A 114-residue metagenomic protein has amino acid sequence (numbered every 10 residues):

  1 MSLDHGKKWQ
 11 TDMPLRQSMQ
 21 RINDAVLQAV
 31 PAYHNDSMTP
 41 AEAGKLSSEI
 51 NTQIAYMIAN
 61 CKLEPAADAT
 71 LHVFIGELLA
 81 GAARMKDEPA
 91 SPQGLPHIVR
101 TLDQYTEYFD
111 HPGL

Functional and structural regions predicted by a protein language model:
M1-L3, S47, G113-L114: Generic preference for hydrophobic/aromatic residues in regular secondary structure cores
M1-M38: Immediate post-signal-peptide N-terminus of mature secreted/exported proteins
Q10, M38-K45, A66, T70-V73 (+1 more regions): A structural signal for alpha-helical segments
P14-Q17, R21, Q28, K45 (+5 more regions): Charged, amphipathic alpha-helical oligomerization/scaffolding segments
A29-A43, C61, P65, M85: Amphipathic alpha-helical segments
Q53-L71: Short, solvent-exposed, charged loop/turn and helix-capping segments that join or cap alpha-helices on peripheral
N60, L71-L114: Helix-rich interaction surfaces within compact, conserved domain-sized segments that mediate assembly or partner
